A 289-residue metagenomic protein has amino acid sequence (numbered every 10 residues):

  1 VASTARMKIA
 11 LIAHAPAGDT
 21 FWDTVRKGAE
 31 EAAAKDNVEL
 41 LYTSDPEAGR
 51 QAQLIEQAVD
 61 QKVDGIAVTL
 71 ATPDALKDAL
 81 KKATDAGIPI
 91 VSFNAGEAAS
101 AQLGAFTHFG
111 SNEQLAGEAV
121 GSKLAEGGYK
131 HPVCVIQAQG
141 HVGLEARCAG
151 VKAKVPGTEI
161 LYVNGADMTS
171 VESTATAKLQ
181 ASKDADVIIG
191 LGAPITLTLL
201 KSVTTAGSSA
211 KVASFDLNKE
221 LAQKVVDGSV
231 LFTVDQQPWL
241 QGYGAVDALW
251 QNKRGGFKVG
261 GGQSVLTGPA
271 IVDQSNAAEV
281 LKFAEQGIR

Functional and structural regions predicted by a protein language model:
V1-I9, A34, A125-G128: Immediate post-signal peptide segment of exported/extracytoplasmic ligand-binding proteins
V1-K8, K81-I88, R289: Short, low-complexity disordered leader/linker segments with a strong preference for bacterial N-terminal type II
M7-A32, D36, L41-Q53, Q57 (+4 more regions): Extracytoplasmic "Venus flytrap"
T20-D36, A116-V120, V142-T158, T174 (+3 more regions): Short, solvent-exposed amphipathic alpha-helices that sit in or adjacent to ligand/effector-binding or catalytic
Q51, T107-P132, S170-E172, N218-L221 (+1 more regions): Hydrophobic alpha-helical segments within soluble ligand-binding/sensing domains
A52, V68-T84, V151, G165-Q223: Hydrophobic alpha-helical
D74-L115, N218-L231, L281: Flexible loop/hinge segments that line or gate small-molecule binding clefts
K154-V155, L240-R289: Hinge/cleft segment of the Venus flytrap/periplasmic-binding protein
